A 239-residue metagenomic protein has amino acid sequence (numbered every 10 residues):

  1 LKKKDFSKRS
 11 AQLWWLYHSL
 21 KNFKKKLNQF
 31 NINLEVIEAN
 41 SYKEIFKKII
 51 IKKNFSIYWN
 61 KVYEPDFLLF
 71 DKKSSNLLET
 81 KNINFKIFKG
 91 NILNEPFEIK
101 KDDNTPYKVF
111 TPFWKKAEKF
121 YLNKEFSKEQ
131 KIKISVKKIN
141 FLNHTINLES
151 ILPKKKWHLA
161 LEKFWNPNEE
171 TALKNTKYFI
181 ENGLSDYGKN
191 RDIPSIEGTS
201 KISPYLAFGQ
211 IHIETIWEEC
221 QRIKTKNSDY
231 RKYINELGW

Functional and structural regions predicted by a protein language model:
L1-E125: Trp/Phe/Arg-rich N-terminal binding region typifying the photolyase-homology
P106-W239: Glycine/tryptophan-enriched, flexible segments
